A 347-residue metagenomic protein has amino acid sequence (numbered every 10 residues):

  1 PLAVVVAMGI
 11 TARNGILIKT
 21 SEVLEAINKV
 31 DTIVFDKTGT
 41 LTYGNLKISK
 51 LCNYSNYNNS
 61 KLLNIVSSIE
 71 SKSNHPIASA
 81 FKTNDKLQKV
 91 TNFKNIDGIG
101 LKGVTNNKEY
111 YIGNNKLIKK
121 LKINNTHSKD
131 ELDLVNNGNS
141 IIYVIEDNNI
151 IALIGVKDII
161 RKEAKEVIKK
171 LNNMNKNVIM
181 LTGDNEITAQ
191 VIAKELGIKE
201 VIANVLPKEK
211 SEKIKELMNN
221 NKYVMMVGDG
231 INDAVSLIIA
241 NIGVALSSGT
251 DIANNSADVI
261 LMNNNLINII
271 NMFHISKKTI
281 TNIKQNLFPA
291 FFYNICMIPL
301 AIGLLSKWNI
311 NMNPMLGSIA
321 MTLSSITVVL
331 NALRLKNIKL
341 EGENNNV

Functional and structural regions predicted by a protein language model:
P1-V4, M8: Juxtamembrane alpha-helical signal-transduction segment immediately C-terminal to a transmembrane helix
V6, K50-C52, L261: A structural signal for long alpha-helical coiled-coils and helix-turn connectors that form the cytosolic signaling
I10, F93, K176, L196 (+4 more regions): Membrane-embedded alpha-helical bundles of multi-pass transporters
I10-T11, K19-N232, I238-I242, H274-K277 (+2 more regions): Cytosolic catalytic headpiece
N14: A motif-centric signal for short, conserved binding hotspots located in accessible loops or intrinsically disordered
A245: ABC-family ATPase nucleotide-binding domain "signature/switch" substructure
